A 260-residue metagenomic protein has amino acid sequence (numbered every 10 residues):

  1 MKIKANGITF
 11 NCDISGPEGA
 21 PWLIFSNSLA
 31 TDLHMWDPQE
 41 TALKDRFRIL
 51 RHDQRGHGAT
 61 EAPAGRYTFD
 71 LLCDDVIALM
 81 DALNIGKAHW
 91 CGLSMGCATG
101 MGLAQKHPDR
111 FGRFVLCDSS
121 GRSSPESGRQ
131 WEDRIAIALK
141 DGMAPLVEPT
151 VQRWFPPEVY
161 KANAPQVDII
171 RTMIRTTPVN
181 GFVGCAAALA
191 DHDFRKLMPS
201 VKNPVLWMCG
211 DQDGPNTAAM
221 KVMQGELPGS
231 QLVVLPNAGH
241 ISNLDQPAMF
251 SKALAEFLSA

Functional and structural regions predicted by a protein language model:
I8-E61: Conserved HGGG/HGGXW glycine-rich cap/lid loop of the alpha/beta-hydrolase fold
P17, D211-D213, N237-G239: Acidic beta-to-alpha connecting loop that harbors the catalytic carboxylate
D37-K44, L50-C91, M95, K252: Active-site loop/oxyanion-hole signature of alpha/beta-hydrolase fold enzymes
M101-K106, F111-P145: Flexible "cap/lid" loop of the alpha/beta hydrolase fold
R122-Q130, K140-P199: Conserved alpha/beta-hydrolase catalytic His-Asp/Glu region
V201, W207-C209: Short beta-strand/loop motif that positions the catalytic acidic residue of the alpha/beta-hydrolase fold
G214-A219: Conserved alpha/beta-hydrolase "acid-adjacent" motif
S230-A260: Catalytic active-site module of serine/aspartate enzymes centered on a nucleophile-bearing elbow/loop
